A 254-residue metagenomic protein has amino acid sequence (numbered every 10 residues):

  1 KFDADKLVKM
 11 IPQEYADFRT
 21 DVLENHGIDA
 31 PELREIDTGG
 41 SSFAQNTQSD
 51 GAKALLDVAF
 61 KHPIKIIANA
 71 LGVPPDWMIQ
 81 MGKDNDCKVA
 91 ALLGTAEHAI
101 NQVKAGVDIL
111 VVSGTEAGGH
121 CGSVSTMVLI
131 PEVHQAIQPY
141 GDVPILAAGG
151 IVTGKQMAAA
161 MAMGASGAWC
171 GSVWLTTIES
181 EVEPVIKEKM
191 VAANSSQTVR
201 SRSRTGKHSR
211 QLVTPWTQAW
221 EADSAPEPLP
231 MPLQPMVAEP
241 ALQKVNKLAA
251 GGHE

Functional and structural regions predicted by a protein language model:
K1-Y140: Active-site entrance/lid segments in N-terminal catalytic domains of soluble metabolic enzymes
F2-R19, H120-L146, V152-E254: Conserved active-site-proximal phosphate/metal-binding subdomains
